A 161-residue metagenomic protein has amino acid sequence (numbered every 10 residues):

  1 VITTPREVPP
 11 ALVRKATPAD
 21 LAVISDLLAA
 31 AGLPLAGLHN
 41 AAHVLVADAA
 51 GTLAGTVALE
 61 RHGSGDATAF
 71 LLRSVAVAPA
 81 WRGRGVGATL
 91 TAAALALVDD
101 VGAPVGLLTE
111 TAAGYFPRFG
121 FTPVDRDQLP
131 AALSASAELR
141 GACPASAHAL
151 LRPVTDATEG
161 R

Functional and structural regions predicted by a protein language model:
V1-G37, D48, A147-A149, P153-R161: Short amphipathic alpha-helix that is part of the acyltransferase structural core
L33-H43, E110: A short, aromatic/hydrophobic, helix- or strand-capping loop or linear motif that either lines the entrance/gate
V44-D48, G106: Cytosolic beta-strand hydrophobic patch enriched in CBS
V46, T52-H62, T68-A76: Conserved beta-strand in the GNAT
V77, G83-A96: Conserved acetyl-CoA-binding loop-helix of GNAT-fold acetyltransferases
L97-T111: Conserved GNAT acetyl-CoA-binding A-motif
E110-E138: Conserved active-site alpha-helix within GNAT-family acetyltransferase domains
